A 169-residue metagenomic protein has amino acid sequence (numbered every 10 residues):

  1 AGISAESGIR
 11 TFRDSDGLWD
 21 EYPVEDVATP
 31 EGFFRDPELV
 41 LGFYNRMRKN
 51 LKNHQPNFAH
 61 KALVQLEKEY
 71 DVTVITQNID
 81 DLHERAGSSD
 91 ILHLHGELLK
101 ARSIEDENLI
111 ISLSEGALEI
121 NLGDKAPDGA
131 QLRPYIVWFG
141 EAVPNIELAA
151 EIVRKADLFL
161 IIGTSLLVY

Functional and structural regions predicted by a protein language model:
A1-Y169: Conserved catalytic core of sirtuin-type NAD+-dependent deacylases
